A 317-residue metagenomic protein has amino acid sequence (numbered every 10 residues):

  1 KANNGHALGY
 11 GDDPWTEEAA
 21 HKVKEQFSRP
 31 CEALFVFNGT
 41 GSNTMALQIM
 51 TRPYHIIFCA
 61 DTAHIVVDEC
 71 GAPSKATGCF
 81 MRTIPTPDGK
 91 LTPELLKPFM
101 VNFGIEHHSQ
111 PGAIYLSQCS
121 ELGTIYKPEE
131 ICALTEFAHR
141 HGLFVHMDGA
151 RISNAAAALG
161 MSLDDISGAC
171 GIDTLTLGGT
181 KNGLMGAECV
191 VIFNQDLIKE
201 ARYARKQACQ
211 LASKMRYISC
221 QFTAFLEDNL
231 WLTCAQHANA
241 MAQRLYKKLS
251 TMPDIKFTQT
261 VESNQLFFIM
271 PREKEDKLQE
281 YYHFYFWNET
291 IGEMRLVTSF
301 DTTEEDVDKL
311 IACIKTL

Functional and structural regions predicted by a protein language model:
K1-I269, K274-K277, Y281, W287-T302 (+1 more regions): Conserved PLP-enzyme active-site core in the AAT-like
